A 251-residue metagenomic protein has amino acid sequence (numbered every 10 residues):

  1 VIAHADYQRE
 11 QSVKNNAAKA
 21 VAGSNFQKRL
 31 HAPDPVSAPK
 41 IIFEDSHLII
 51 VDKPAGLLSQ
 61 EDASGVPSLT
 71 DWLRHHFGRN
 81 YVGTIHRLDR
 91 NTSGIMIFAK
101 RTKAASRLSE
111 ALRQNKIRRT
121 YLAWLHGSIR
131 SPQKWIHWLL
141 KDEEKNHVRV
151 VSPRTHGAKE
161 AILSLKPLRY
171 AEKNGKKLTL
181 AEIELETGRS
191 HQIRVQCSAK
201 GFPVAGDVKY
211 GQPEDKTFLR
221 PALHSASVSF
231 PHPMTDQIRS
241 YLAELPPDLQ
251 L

Functional and structural regions predicted by a protein language model:
V1-E160, R169-G175, A222, L242-Q250: RNA pseudouridine synthases
K40, W138, S164-K166, E182 (+1 more regions): Short, surface-exposed charged micro-motifs
D52-K53, I97, A123, L165 (+3 more regions): Residue-level signal for inorganic ion chemistry
V66-L69, L73, G175-F230, L245: Pseudouridine synthase
R90, C197-A199, M234: A generic beta-sheet turn/junction motif
L125-G127, P167-R169, I183-L185, H232: Short, structured patches in soluble enzyme cores that scaffold and shape functional sites
E144, T187, M234-T235: Residue-level recognition of short loop/turn positions
E172-K177, P233-Q237: Short, solvent-exposed loop/turn segments that connect beta-strands within catalytic domains and beta-strand-rich
